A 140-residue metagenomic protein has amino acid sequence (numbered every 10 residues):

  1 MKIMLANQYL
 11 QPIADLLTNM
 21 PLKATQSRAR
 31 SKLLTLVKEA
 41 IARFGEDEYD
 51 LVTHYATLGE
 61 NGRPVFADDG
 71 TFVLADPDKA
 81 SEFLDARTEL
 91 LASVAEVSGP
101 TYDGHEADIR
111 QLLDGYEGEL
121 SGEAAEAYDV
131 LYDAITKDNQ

Functional and structural regions predicted by a protein language model:
M1-Q140: A composition-driven surface/loop motif
